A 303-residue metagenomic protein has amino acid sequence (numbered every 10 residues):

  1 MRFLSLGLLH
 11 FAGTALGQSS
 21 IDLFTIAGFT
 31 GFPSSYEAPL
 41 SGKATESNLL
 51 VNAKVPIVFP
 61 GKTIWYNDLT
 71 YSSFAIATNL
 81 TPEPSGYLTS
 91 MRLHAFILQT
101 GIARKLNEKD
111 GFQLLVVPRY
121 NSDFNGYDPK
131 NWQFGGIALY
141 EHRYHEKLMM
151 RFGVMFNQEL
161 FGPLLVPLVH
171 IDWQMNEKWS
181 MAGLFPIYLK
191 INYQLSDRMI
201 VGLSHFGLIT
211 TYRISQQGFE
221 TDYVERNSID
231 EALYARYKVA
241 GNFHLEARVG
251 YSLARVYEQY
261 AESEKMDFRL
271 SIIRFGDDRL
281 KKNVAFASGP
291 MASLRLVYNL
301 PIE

Functional and structural regions predicted by a protein language model:
Q18-N79, V297-E303: Short glycine/proline- and aromatic-enriched beta-strand/turn motifs that initiate or cap beta-hairpins
T25-F32, N67-S73, L114-P118, F152-F156 (+4 more regions): Transmembrane beta-barrel strands of outer-membrane/channel proteins
S35-S41, P82-L88, N121-G126, M155-N157 (+3 more regions): Extracellular loop and loop/strand-boundary signature of outer-membrane beta-barrel proteins
L40-S47, Y87-H94, Y127-W132, L160-F161 (+3 more regions): Replace "Gram-negative outer membrane beta-barrel proteins" with "bacterial and organellar outer membrane beta-barrel
S47-A53, H94-T100, V116-Y120, W132-A138 (+4 more regions): Hydrophobic, lipid-facing positions within transmembrane beta-strands of outer-membrane proteins
A53-I57, R104, H142, W173 (+5 more regions): Residue-level signature of outer-membrane beta-barrel architecture
P60-W65, K109-F112, E146-F152, K178-M181 (+3 more regions): Repeated loop/turn-to-beta-strand initiation elements of outer-membrane beta-barrel proteins
L168-D172, A235, G241, A285-E303: Outer-membrane beta-barrel "beta-signal"
